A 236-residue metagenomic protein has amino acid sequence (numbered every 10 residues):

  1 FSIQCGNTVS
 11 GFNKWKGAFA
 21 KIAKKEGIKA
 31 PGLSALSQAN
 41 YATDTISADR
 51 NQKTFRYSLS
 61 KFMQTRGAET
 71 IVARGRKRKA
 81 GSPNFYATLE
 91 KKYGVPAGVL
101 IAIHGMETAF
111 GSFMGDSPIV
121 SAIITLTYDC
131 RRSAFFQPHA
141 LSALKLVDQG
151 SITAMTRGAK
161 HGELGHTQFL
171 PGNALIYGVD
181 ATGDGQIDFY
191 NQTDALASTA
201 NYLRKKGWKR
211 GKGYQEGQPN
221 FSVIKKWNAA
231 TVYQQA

Functional and structural regions predicted by a protein language model:
F1-N40: N-terminal secretory targeting signals
G27-A236: Catalytic glycan-binding domains that act on GlcNAc-containing polysaccharides
